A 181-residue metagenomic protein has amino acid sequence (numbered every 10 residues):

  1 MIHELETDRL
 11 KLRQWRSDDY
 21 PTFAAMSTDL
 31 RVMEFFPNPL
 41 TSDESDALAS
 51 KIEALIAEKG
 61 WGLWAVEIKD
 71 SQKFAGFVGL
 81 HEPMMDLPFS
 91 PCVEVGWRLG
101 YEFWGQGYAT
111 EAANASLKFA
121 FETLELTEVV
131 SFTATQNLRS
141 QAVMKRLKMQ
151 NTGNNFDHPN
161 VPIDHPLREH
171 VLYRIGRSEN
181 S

Functional and structural regions predicted by a protein language model:
M1-E34, E67-S181: Acyl-donor (CoA/ACP) binding surface of acyl/acetyltransferases
R31-E53, G62-W64: Conserved GNAT-fold acetyl-CoA-binding loop/helix
G60-G62, T127: Short coil/turn segments at beta-strand junctions that form active-site/ligand-binding loops
